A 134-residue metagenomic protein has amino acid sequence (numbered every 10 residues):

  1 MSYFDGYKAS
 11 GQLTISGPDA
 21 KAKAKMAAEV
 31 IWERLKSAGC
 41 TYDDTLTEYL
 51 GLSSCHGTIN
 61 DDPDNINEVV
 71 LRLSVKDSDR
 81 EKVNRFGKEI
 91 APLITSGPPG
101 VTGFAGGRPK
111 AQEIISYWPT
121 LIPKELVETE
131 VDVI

Functional and structural regions predicted by a protein language model:
M1-I134: C-terminal non-catalytic interaction/assembly regions of soluble proteins
